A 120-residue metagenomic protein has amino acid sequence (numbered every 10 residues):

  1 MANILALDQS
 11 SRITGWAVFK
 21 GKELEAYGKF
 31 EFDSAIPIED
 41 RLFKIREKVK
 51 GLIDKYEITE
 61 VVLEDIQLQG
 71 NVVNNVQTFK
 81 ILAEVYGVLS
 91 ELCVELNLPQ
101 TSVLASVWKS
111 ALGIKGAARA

Functional and structural regions predicted by a protein language model:
M1-A120: Phosphate- and other anionic-substrate recognition elements at nucleic-acid/protein interfaces
